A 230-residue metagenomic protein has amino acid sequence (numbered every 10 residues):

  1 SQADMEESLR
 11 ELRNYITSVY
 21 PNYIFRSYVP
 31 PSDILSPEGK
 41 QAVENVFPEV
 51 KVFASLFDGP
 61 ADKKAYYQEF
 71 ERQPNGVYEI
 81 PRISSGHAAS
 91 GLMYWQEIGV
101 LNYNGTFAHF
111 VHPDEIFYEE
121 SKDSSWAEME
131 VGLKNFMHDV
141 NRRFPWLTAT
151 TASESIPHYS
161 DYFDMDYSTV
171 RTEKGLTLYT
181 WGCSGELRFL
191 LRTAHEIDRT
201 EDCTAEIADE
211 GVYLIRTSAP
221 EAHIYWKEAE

Functional and structural regions predicted by a protein language model:
Q2-P74: Catalytic domains of cell-wall/extracellular-matrix polysaccharide-remodeling enzymes, centered on de-N-acetylation
A3-S27, P37-K40, Y78-I156: Catalytic grooves of carbohydrate-active enzymes
V50-A54, G105-V111, L176: Hydrophobic beta-strand segments of well-ordered beta-sheets in folded domains
R72-P81, T172: A polyampholytic, Gly/Pro-enriched intrinsically disordered region
S153-R188: Extracellular ectodomain segments of secreted/surface proteins
V170, D202-E206: Small-residue (G/S/T/A) turn/hinge positions that recur once per unit in extracellular repeat modules
Y179-D198, I224-E228: Surface-exposed beta-strand/loop patches in extracellular or lumenal glycoproteins
A208-E230: C-terminal beta-strand-rich structural cap/linker in extracellular carbohydrate-active enzymes
